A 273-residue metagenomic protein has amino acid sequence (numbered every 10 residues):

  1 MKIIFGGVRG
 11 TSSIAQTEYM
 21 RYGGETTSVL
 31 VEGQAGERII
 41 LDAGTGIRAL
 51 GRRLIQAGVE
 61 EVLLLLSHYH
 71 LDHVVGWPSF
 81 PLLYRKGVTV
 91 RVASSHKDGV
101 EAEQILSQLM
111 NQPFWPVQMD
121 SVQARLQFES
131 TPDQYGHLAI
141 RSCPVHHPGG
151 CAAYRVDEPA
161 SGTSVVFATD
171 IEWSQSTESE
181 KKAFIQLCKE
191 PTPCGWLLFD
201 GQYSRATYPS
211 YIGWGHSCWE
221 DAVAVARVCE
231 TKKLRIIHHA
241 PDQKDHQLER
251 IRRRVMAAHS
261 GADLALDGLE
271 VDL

Functional and structural regions predicted by a protein language model:
M1-V166, S174-T177, L187-K189, E249-L273: Binuclear metal-dependent hydrolase catalytic cores
L41, S67, F167-T169, F199-G201 (+1 more regions): Active-site flanking residues adjacent to catalytic metal/cofactor-binding acidic residues
S164, Q175-G261, A265-L266: Cap/insert and terminal regions of metallo-dependent hydrolase folds
